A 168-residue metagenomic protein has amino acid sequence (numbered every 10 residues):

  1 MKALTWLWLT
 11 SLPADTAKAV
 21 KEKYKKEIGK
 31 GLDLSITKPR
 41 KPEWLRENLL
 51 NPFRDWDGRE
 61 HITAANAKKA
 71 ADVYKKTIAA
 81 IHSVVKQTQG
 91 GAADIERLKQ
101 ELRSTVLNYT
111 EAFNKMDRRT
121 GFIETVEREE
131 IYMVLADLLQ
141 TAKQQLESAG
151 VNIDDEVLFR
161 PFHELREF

Functional and structural regions predicted by a protein language model:
M1-K18, K26-K38: Concave beta-strand-loop units of leucine-rich repeat
D15-K18, E22, Q100, E129 (+1 more regions): Generic alpha-helical secondary structure signal
E22-Y24, N48: Short, surface-exposed amphipathic charged segments that create phosphate/polyanion-binding patches used for binding
I28, D33-P42, G121-F168: Amphipathic alpha-helical binding modules
G31-G90, L165: Short terminal alpha-helical segments
K69, V73, E101-N108, I131-V134: Residue-level detector of well-ordered alpha-helical segments, enriched for hydrophobic/aromatic packing positions
K75-Q89, L107-R118, A136-K143: Alpha-helical repeat scaffolds in large eukaryotic proteins
K86-S104, A112-I131: Short, solvent-exposed, charged loop/turn and helix-capping segments that join or cap alpha-helices on peripheral
